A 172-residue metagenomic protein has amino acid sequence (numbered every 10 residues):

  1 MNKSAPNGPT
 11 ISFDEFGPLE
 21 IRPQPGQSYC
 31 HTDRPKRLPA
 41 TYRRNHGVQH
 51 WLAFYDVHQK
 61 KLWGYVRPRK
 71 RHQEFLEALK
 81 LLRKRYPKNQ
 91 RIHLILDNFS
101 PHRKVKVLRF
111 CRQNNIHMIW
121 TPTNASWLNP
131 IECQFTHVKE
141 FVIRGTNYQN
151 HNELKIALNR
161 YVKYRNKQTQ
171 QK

Functional and structural regions predicted by a protein language model:
M1-E77: Extended, low-complexity cationic-aromatic segments
T10, H93-L94: Hydrophobic "anchor" residues on beta-strands that sit immediately upstream of conserved functional sites
S12-D14, F54, K60, L79 (+6 more regions): Mobile genetic element proteins and their domesticated derivatives, centered on retroelements and DNA transposons
L38-R43, Q113-P130, T146-Y148: RNase H-like polynucleotidyl transferase catalytic core
K70-R71, L94-V105, T123-L128: Acidic, metal-coordinating catalytic cores used for nucleic-acid/nucleotide bond scission and strand-transfer chemistry
Q73-I92: Short, basic/hydrophobic alpha-helical segments
K104-R112: Short, aromatic/basic amphipathic alpha-helical patches
C133-K172: C-terminal anion-handling pockets and recognition modules
